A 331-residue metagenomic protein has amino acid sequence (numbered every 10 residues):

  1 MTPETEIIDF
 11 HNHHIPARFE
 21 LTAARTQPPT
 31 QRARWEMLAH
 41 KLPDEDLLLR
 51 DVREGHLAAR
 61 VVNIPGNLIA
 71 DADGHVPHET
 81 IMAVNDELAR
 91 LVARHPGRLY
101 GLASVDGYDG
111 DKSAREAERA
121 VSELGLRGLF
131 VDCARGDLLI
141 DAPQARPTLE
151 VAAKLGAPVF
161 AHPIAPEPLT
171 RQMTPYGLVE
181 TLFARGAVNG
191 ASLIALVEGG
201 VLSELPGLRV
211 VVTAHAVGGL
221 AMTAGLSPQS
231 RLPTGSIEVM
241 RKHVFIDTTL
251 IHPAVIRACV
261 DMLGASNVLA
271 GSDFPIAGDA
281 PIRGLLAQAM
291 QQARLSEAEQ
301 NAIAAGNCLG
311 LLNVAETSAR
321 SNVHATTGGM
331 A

Functional and structural regions predicted by a protein language model:
T2-F10, H14-A59, D86, R90 (+6 more regions): Mid-to-C-terminal alpha-helical segments outside catalytic/metal-binding sites
N12-H14, G107, P163-L169, F274-A277: Short glycine-enriched loops at secondary-structure junctions
I15, N63-N67, S104-Y108, I164-A165 (+1 more regions): Short, solvent-exposed turn/loop segments enriched in Gly/Ser/Thr/Pro and often Arg
R32-K41, L47-G74, R98-S104, R127-V131: Divalent metal-dependent hydrolysis catalytic cores, especially in the metallo-beta-lactamase
M37-P43, I69-A70, E79, D106-S113 (+3 more regions): Acidic-and-aromatic substrate-binding clefts and catalytic sites of carbohydrate-active enzymes
N67-R94, D109: A metal-dependent hydrolase metal-coordination microenvironment
M82-R98, V151-A161: Alpha-helix-loop-beta-strand connector modules within alpha/beta enzyme cores
V121-L269, G328-G329: Catalytic pocket-lining loop regions of alpha/beta-barrel enzymes, especially the amidohydrolase/enolase/GH5 lineages
